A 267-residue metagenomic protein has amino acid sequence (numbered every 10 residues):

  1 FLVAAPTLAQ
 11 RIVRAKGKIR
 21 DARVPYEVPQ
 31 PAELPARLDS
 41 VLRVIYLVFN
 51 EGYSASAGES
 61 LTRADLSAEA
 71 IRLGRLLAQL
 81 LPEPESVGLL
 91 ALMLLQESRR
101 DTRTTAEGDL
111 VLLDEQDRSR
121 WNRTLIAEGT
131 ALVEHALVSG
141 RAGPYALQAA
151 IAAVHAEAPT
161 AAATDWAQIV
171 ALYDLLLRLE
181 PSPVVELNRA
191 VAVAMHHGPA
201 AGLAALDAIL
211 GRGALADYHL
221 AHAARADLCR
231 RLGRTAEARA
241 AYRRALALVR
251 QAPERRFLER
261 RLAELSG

Functional and structural regions predicted by a protein language model:
V3-D174: Amphipathic helix-loop-helix modules that constitute alpha-helical solenoid scaffolds
Q79-L80, V138-S139, L175-L179, L210-L215 (+1 more regions): Solenoid-like repeat scaffolds
L94, A153-E157, V193-A194, C229 (+1 more regions): Residue at a conserved register position within TPR or TPR-like alpha-solenoid repeats
W121, R141, A161, L177-R178 (+3 more regions): Structural signature of alpha-solenoid helical repeat scaffolds
